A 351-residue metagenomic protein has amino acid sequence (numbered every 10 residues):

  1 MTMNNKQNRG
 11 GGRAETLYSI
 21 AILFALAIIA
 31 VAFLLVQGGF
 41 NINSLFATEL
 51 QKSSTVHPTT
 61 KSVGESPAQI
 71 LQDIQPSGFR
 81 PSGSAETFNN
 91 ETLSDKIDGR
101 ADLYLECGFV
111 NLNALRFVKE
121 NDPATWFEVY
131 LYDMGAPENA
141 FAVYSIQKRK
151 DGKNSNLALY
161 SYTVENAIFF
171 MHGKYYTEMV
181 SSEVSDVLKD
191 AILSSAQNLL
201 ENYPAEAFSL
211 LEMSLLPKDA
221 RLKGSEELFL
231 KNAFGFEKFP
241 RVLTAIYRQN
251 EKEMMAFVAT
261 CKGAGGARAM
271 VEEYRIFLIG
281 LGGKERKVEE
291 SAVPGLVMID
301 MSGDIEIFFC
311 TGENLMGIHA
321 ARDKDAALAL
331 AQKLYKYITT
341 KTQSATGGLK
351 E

Functional and structural regions predicted by a protein language model:
M1-G11: Juxtamembrane low-complexity tails/linkers enriched in Ser/Thr-Pro and polybasic
R9-W126, N154, Y176, E183-E253 (+3 more regions): N-terminal "mature-domain start" segment
G78, F170-Y176, K252, A292-P294 (+1 more regions): Short, solvent-exposed coil/turn segments at beta-strand boundaries
L112-K119, V164-M171, R241-Q249, V297-M298 (+1 more regions): Short, surface-exposed beta-strand/loop micro-motifs that present aromatic residues
E128-V129, K174-S182, M255-V258, E313-A321: Short, well-ordered beta-strand elements
M134-K150, N154-S155, L193-P204, T260-G282 (+1 more regions): Long, charged/polar, surface-exposed segments that mediate recognition or autoinhibition
A142-I168, E178-M179, E183-D186, L278-I305: A cross-kingdom feature marking solvent-exposed beta-strand/loop segments within repeated, beta-rich binding/scaffold
T260-L349: C-terminal soluble interaction/assembly domains
